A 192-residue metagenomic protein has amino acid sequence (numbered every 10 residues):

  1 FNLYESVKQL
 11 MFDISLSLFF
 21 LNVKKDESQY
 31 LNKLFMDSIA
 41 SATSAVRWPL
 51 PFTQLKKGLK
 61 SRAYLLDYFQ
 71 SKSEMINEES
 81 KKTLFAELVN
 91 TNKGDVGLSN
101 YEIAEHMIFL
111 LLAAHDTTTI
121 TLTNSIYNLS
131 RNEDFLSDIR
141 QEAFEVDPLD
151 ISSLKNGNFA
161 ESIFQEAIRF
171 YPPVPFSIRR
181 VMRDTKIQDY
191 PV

Functional and structural regions predicted by a protein language model:
F1-E5, S28, V46-F52, E79-L88 (+4 more regions): Short coil/turn segments at secondary-structure boundaries
F1-S17, D26-Y30, W48-D67, G97 (+2 more regions): Cytochrome P450
M11, H106, H115-E142: Cytochrome P450 catalytic-core helices
D13, R62-L122, G157: Conserved cytochrome P450 catalytic core segment spanning the I/J/K helices
S17-Q29, L129-D134: Short helix-capping/linker segments at secondary-structure and domain boundaries
V23-D26, T43, S73-T83, D134 (+1 more regions): Proline-centered turn/helix-capping motifs that create local helix->coil transitions or kinks
K33-D37, K82-T83, N128-V174, V181 (+1 more regions): Cytochrome P450 I-helix active-site segment
